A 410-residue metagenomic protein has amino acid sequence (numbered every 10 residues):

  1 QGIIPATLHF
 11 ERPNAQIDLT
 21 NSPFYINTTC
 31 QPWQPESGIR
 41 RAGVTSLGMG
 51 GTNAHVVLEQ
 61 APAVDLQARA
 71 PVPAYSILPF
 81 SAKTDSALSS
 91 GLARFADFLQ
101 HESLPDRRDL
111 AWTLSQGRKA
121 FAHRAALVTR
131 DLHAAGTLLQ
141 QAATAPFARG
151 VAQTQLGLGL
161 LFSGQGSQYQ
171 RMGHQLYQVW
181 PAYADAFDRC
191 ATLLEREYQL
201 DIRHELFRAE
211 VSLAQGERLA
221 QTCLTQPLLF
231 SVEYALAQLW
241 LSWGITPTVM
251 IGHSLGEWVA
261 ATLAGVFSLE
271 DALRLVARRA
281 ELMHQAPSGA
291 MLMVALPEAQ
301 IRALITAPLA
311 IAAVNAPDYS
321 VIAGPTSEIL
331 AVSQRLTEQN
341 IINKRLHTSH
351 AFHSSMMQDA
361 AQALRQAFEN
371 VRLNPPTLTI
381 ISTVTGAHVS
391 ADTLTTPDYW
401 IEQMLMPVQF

Functional and structural regions predicted by a protein language model:
Q1-P5, T28-Q34, P62, L92-S103 (+16 more regions): Structural signal for hydrophobic packing residues in well-ordered secondary-structure cores of soluble enzyme domains
Q1-V56, S81-T84, W112-K119, V128 (+9 more regions): Cysteine-centered functional microenvironments
I4, F24, R69-S76, Q116-F121 (+5 more regions): Short acidic (Asp/Glu) and glycine-rich catalytic loops that position anionic groups and cofactors
I17, P35, R41-L158, S167-Q168 (+5 more regions): Flexible catalytic loop/linker elements that gate and position reactive groups at enzyme active sites
L19-F24, H123, A264, S354-R365: Short glycine/threonine-rich loop-to-helix capping motif typified by GTGT followed within a few residues by an Asp-Pro
A82, A148-T306, N315, Q339-A351 (+2 more regions): FabD-like malonyl-/acyl-CoA
I202, Q409-F410: A short, well-structured juxtamembrane/interface segment
H350-Q403: Conserved, helical-rich catalytic subdomain that frames metal- and/or nucleotide-binding sites in enzyme alpha/beta
